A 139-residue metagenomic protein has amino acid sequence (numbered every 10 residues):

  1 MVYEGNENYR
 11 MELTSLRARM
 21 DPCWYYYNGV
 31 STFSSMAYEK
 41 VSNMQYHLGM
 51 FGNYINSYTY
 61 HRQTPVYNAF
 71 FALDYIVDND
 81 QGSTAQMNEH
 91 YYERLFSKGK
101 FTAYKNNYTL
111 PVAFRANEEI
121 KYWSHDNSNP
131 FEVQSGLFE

Functional and structural regions predicted by a protein language model:
V2-E39, Y104: Short periplasmic/luminal acceptor-recognition loop of GT-C membrane glycosyltransferases, typified by
V2-N6, Q45-G52, Y108: Generic secondary-structure transition motif, activating predominantly at the C-termini of alpha-helices
L13, S57-Y60, T84-E89: Short amphipathic alpha-helical surface micro-motifs
W24-Y27, S35-S42, Y67, N127 (+1 more regions): Low-complexity, intrinsically disordered regions enriched in charged/polar residues
N28-S31, G49-N53, V112-W123: Charged, low-complexity surface segments at secondary-structure and domain boundaries
T32-F70: Luminal/periplasmic acceptor-recognition loop/helix of membrane-associated glycosyltransferases
Y67, A72, V77-E139: Flexible, solvent-exposed extracytoplasmic
